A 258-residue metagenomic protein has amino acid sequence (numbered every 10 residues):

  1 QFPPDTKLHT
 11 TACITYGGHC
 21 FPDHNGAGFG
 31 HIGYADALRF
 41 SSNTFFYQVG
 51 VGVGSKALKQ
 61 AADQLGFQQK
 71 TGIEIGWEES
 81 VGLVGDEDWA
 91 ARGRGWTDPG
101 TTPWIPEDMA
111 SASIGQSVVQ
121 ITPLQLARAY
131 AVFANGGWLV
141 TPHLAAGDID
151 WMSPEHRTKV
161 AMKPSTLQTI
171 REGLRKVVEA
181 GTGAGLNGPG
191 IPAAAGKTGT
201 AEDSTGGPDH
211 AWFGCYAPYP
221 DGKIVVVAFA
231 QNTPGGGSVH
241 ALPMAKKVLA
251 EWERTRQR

Functional and structural regions predicted by a protein language model:
Q1-A230: Beta-lactam-recognizing serine transpeptidase/beta-lactamase-like catalytic domain environment
G33-A35, W138-L139, V239-A241, A250-T255: Glycine-rich loops and low-complexity Gly/Arg-rich segments that provide flexible linkers or classic glycine-based
W151-K159, L242-R258: Short, gly/Ser/Thr-rich active-site loops of penicillin-recognizing serine hydrolases
A230-P243: A short acidic/glycine-rich loop-to-helix N-cap element
